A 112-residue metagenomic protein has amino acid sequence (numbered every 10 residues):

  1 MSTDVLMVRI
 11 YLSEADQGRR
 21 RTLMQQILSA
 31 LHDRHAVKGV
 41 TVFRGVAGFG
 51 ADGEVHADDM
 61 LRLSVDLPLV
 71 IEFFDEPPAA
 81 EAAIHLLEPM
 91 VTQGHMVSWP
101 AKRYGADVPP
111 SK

Functional and structural regions predicted by a protein language model:
M1-K112: Positively charged, small/polar-rich N-terminal and surface patches that mediate targeting and assembly and bind
